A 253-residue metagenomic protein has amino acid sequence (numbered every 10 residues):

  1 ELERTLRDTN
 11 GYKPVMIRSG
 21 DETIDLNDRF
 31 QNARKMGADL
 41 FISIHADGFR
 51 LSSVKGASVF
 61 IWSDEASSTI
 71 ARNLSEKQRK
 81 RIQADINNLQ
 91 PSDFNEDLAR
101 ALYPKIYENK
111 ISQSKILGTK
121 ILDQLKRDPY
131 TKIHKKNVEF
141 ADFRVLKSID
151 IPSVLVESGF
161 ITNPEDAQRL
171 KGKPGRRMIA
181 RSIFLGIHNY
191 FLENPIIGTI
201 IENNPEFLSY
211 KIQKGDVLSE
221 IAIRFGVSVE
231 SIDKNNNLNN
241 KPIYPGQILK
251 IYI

Functional and structural regions predicted by a protein language model:
E1-S92, Y107-L117, D233: Catalytic-core regions of hydrolytic enzymes
L2, L26-R29, I70, Q113-I121 (+7 more regions): Stable alpha-helical elements in mature extracytoplasmic
E3-G11, R34-A38, A46, D64 (+8 more regions): Sec-exported extracytoplasmic/periplasmic mature domains
T9-G11, G37-F41, V54-G56, T69 (+6 more regions): Extracytoplasmic
L40, A46, R50, A101-G198 (+1 more regions): Active-site-adjacent mobile loop/cap segments within catalytic or ligand-binding domains
L89-L98, L155, I200-I201: Flexible hinge/switch segments at interdomain interfaces of large molecular machines
E193-S209, Y252-I253: Intrinsically disordered, low-complexity Ser/Thr-rich linker and spacer segments in cell-wall-related proteins
E202-E230, N240, Q247-I248: Primarily a LysM-type cell-wall glycan-binding module
